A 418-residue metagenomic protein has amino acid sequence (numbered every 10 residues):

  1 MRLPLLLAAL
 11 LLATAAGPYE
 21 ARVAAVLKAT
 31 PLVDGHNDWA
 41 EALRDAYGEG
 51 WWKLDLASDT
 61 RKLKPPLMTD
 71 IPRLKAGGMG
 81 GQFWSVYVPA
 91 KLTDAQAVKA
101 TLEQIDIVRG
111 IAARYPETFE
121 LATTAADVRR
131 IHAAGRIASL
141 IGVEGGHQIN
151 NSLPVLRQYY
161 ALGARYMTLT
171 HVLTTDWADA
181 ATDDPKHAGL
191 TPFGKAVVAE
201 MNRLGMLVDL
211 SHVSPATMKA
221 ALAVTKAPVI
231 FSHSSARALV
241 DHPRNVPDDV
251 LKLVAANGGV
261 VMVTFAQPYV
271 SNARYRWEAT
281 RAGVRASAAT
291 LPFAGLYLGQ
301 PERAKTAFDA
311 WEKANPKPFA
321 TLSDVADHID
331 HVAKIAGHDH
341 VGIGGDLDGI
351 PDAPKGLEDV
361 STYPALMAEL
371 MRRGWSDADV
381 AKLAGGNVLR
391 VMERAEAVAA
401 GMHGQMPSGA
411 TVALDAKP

Functional and structural regions predicted by a protein language model:
P4-A13: Bacterial N-terminal signal peptides
T14-H187, D241-P418: N-terminal hydrophobic targeting/anchoring segments and the immediately downstream early-domain regions of hydrolases
L32-W39, V213, F231-S235: Histidine-centered catalytic micro-motifs
S152-L156, T217-A227: Distinct, well-ordered alpha-helical segments
K186-F193, D209-S214, V246: Short, contiguous, pocket-lining structural segments that sit at or immediately flank catalytic/ligand-binding sites
H187-N202, A221-F231, L366: Alpha-helix-loop-beta-strand connector modules within alpha/beta enzyme cores
V197-L210, A216-T217, V250-A256, H331: Substrate-binding cleft of carbohydrate-active enzyme catalytic domains
K226-H233, R237-L239, R244: His/Asp/Glu-rich metal/cofactor-coordinating catalytic motifs and the adjacent surface-exposed loops that frame enzyme
